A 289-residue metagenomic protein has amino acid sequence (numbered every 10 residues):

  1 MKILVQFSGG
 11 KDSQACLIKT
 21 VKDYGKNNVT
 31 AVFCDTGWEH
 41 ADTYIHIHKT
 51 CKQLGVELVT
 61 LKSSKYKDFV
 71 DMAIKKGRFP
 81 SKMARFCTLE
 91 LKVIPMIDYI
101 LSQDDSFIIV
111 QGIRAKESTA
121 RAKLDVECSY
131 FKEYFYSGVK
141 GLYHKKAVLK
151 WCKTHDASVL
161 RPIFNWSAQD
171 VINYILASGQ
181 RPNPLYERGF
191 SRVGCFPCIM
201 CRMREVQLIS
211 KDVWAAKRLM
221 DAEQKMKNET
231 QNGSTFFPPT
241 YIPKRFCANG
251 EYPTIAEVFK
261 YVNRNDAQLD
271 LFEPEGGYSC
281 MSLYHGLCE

Functional and structural regions predicted by a protein language model:
M1-E289: Nucleotide-activated chemistry modules centered on ATP-dependent adenylation/adenylyltransferase
